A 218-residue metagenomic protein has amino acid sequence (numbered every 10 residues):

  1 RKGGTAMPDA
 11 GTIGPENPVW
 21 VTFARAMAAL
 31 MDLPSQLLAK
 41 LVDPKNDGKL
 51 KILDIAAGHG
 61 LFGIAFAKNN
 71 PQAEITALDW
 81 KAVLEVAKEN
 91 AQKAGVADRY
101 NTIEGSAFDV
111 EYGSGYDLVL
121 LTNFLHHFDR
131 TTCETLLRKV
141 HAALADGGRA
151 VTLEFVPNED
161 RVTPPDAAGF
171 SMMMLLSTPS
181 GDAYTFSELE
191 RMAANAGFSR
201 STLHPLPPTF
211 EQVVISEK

Functional and structural regions predicted by a protein language model:
R1-L50: Conserved Class I S-adenosyl-L-methionine-dependent methyltransferase catalytic core
D47, L53-K218: Alpha-helical subdomain
